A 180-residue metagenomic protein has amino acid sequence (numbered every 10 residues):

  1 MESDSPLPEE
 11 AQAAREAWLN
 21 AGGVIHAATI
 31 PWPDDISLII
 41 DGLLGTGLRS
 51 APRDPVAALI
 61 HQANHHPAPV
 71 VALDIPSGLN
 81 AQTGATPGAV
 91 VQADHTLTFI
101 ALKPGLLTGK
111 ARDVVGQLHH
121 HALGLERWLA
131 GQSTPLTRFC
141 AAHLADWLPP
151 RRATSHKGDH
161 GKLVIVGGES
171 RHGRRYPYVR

Functional and structural regions predicted by a protein language model:
M1-E2, P8, I36, L106-R180: Small-residue (G/A/S/T)-rich helix-start motifs and N-terminal tracts that mark the onset
M1-Q132: Glycine-rich phosphate/dinucleotide-binding loop and adjoining beta-alpha-beta core of small-molecule
